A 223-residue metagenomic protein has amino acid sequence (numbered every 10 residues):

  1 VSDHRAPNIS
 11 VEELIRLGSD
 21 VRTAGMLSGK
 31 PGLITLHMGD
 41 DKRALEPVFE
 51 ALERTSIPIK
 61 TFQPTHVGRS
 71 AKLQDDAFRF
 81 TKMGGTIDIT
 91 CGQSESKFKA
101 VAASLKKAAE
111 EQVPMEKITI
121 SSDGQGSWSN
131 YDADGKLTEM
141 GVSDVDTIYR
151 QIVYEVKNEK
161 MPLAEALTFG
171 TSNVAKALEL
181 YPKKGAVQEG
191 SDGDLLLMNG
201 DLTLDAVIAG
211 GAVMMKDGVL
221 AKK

Functional and structural regions predicted by a protein language model:
S2-S129, L137-T138: Active-site core of metal-dependent hydrolases
E110-L197: His/Asp/Glu-enriched, well-ordered alpha-helical/loop segment that forms or immediately abuts the divalent-metal
G200-L202: Short, small/polar residue-rich loop motifs at catalytic or cofactor-binding pockets
L220-K223: Beta-strand/loop-dominated core regions that host nucleotide or nucleotide-derived cofactor-binding catalytic loops
